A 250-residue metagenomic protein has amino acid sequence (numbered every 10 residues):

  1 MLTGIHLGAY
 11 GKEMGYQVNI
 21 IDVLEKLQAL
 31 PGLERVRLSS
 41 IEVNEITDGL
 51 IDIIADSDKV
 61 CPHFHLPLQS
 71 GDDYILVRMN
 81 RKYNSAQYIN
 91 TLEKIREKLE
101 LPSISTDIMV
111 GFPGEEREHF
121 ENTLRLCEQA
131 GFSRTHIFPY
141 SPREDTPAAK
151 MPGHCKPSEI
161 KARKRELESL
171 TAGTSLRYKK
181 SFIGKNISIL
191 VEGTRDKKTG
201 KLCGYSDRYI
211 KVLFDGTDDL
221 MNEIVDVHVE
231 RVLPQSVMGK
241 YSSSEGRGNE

Functional and structural regions predicted by a protein language model:
M1-R117: Conserved SAM/AdoMet-binding glycine-rich loop
L2, L38, L66, D107 (+5 more regions): Conserved, mostly hydrophobic/aromatic
I5-L7, Y140, T217: Short, ordered loop/turn segments at secondary-structure junctions
L27, I95, C127, L167-T174: Hydrophobic alpha-helical packing residues
I41, R78, T135, F214-D215: Thr-Gly-centered strand-to-loop micro-motif
K98, E118-L167: C-terminal, non-catalytic macromolecule-binding modules
K150-E250: Terminal RNA-binding accessory module
